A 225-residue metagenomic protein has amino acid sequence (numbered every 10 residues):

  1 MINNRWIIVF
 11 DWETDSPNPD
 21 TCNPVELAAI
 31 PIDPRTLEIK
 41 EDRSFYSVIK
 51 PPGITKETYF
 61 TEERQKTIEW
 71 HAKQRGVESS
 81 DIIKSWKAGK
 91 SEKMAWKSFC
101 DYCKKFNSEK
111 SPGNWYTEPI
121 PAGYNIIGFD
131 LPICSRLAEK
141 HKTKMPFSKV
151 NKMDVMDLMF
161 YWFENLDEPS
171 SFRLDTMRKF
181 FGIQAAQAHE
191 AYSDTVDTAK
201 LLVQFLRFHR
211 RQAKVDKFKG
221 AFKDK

Functional and structural regions predicted by a protein language model:
N3-I8, E13-Y124, H189: Conserved non-catalytic scaffold segment of RNase H-like nuclease domains
F10, Y124, M153-M156, S193: Active-site flanking residues adjacent to catalytic metal/cofactor-binding acidic residues
T14-S16, T36, D157-F160, D197: Short, glycine/acidic-enriched loop or turn micro-motifs at the edges of active sites
S80-K87, K142-F147, I183-Q187: Short, polar/flexible loop-turn hinges at active-site or ligand-entry regions and domain interfaces
E118-I127, P132-I133, L137, D167-K225: Acidic, Mg2+-coordinating catalytic module of metal-dependent nucleases/exonucleases that use a two-metal-ion mechanism
F129-M153: Substrate-recognition/cap helix-loop segment adjacent to the acidic, metal-dependent catalytic center of Asp-based
M153-E168: Short alpha-helix plus adjacent loop in nuclease-associated cores
